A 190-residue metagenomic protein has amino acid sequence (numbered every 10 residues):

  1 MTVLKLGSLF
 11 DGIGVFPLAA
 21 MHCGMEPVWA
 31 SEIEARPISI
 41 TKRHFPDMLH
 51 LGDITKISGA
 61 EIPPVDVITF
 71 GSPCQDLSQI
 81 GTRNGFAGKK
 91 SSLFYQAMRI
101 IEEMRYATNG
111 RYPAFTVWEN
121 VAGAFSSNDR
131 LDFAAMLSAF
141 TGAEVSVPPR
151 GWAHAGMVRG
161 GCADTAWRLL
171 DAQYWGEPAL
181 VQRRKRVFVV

Functional and structural regions predicted by a protein language model:
T2-L6: Extreme N-terminal starter segment of soluble prokaryotic enzymes
S8-G14: Class I SAM-dependent methyltransferase "Motif I" SAM/SAH-binding loop
M21: Gly/Ala-rich phosphate-binding loop of Rossmann-like dinucleotide-binding domains, activating on the conserved
E26-V28: Short beta-strand element of Class I
E34-A35: Conserved SAM/SAH-binding beta-strand->alpha-helix loop
T41-K42: Conserved SAM-binding loop
D47-D53: Conserved SAM-binding strand-loop segment of SAM-dependent methyltransferases
I57-V67, L77-V190: Class I S-adenosyl-L-methionine
